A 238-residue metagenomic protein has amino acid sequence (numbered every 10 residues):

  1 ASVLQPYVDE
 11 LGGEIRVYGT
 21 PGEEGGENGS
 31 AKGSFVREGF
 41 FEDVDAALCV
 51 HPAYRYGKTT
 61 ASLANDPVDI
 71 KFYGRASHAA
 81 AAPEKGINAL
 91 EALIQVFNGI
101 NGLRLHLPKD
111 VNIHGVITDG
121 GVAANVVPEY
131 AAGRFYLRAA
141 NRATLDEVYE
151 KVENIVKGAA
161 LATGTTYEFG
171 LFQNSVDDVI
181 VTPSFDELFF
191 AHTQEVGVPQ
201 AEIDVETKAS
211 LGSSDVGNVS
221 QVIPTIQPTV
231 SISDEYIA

Functional and structural regions predicted by a protein language model:
S2-A61: Acidic/histidine-rich catalytic neighborhood of metal-dependent amide-processing enzymes
R16-Y18, H114, Q227-T229: Structural detector of well-ordered beta-strand residues that form the stable sheet scaffold of enzyme domains
G19, F72-G74, V230: Flexible glycine-/small-residue-rich
D43-T193, K208-G217: Midchain, well-structured core segments that form catalytic/ion-binding scaffolds
V196-Q200: Acyltransferase
E202-A238: Zn-dependent metallopeptidase/amidohydrolase metal-coordination segment
